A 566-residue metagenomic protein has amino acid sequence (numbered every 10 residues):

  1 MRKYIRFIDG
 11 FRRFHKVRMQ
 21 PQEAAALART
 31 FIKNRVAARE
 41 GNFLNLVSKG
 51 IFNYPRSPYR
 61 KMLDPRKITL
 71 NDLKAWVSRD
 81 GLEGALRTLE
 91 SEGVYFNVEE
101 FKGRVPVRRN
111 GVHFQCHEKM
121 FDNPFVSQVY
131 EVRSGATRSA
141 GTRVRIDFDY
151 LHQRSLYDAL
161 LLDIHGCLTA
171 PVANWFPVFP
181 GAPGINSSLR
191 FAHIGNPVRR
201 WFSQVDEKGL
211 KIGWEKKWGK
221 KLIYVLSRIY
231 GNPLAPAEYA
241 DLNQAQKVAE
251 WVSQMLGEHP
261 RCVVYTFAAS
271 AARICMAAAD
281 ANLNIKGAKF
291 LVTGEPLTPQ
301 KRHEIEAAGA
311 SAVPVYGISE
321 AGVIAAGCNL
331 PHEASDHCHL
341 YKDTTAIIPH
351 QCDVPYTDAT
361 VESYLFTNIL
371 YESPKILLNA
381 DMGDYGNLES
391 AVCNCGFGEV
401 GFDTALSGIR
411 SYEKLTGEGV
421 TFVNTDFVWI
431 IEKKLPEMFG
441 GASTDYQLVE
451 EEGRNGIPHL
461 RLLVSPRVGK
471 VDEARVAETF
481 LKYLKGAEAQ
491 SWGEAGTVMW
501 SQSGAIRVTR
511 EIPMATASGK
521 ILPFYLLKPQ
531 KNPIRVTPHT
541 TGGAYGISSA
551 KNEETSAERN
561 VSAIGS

Functional and structural regions predicted by a protein language model:
M1-D64, I68-L70, K74-V77, R199-A550 (+1 more regions): Active-site glycine/GP-rich loop and adjacent strand/helix microenvironment that borders small-molecule binding pockets
R18, L44-L46, I51, P58-E131 (+4 more regions): Active-site diphosphate/adenylate-binding microenvironment
P124, P177-V178, A269: Conserved AMP-binding
Y130-R138: Conserved helicase ATPase motor motifs in RecA-like P-loop NTPase domains
G141-V144, L151: Glycine-rich P-loop/Walker A and Walker A-like loops and their local beta1-loop-alpha1 context in P-loop NTPases
H152-Y157, A321-A325: Beta-rich nucleic-acid/ligand-interaction surfaces
N174-W175, F179, R199: Non-catalytic, alpha-helical, charged scaffold/linker segments that couple or flank catalytic or architectural cores
P183-I194, K220-Y230: Hydrophobic alpha-helical segments in the ANL/AMP-binding
